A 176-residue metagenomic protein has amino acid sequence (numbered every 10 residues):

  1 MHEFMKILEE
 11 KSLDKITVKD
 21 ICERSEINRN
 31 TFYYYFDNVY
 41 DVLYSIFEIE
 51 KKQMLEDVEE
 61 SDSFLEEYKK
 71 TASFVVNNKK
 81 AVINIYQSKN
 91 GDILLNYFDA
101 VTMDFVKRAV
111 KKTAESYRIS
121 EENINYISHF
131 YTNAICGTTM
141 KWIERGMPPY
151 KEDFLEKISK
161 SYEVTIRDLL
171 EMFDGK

Functional and structural regions predicted by a protein language model:
M1-M5, E9, D14-V18, E23-E26 (+3 more regions): An amphipathic alpha-helix adjacent to DNA-recognition modules
H2, S45, I49, A100 (+5 more regions): Short, residue-level hotspots on alpha-helical faces of the histone-fold and other alpha-helical interaction modules
I21-L43, F74-N77, A81-I85, K89-D104 (+1 more regions): Basic/polar phosphate-binding segments, predominantly the helix-turn-helix DNA-binding elements of transcriptional
I46-Q53, N78, V82, F105-T113 (+2 more regions): A short secondary-structure junction motif
V58, V82-Y86, T113, W142-G146 (+2 more regions): Secondary-structure edge/capping motif, primarily at the C-terminal ends of alpha-helices and the immediately following
L65-K80, H129, G137, E152: Amphipathic alpha-helical segments that line or abut small-molecule/effector binding pockets and mediate allosteric
G91-S116, E122-C136, R167: Amphipathic alpha-helical packing segments from all-alpha helical-bundle domains
K141-K176: C-terminal peripheral helix-coil segments that are non-catalytic and often amphipathic
